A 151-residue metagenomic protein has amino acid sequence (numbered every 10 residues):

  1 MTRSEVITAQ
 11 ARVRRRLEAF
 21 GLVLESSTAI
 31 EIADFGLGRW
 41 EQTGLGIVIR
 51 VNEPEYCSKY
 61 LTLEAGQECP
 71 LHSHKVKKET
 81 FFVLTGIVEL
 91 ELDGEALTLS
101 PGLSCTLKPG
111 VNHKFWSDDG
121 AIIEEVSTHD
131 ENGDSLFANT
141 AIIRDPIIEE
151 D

Functional and structural regions predicted by a protein language model:
M1-Y56, I142-I143, I148-D151: A short, N-terminal "cap"/entry segment at the start of jelly-roll beta-barrel domains of the cupin/DSBH fold
T2, D118-D151: Double-stranded beta-helix
N52, S73-K75, S117: Non-cytosolic beta-sheet module surface loops
S58, P70-L71, L90-L92, E125: Short hydrophobic/aromatic-rich beta-strand segments that constitute the beta-sheet cores of beta-sandwich/beta-barrel
E64-A65, H74-E89: Glycine- and acidic-residue-biased ligand/ion/polar-headgroup-sensing regions
Q67, V76-K77, E95, V111 (+2 more regions): A generic "binding-loop/recognition-motif" signal
I87-E89, N112, G120-I122: Structural motif
D93-H113: Short acidic-glycine-tyrosine-enriched beta hairpin
